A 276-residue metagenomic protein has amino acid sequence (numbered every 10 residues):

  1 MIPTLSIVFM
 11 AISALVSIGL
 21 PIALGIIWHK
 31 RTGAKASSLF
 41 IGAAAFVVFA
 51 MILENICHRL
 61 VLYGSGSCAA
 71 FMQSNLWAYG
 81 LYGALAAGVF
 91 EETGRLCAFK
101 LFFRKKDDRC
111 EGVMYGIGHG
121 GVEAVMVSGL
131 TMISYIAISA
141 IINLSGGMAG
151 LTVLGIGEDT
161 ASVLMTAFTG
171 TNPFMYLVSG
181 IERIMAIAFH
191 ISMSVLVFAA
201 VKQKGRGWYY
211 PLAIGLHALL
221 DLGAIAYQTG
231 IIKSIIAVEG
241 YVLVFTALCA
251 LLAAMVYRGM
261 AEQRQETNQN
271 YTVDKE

Functional and structural regions predicted by a protein language model:
M1-E276: Hydrophobic alpha-helical segments at protein termini of multi-pass membrane proteins
